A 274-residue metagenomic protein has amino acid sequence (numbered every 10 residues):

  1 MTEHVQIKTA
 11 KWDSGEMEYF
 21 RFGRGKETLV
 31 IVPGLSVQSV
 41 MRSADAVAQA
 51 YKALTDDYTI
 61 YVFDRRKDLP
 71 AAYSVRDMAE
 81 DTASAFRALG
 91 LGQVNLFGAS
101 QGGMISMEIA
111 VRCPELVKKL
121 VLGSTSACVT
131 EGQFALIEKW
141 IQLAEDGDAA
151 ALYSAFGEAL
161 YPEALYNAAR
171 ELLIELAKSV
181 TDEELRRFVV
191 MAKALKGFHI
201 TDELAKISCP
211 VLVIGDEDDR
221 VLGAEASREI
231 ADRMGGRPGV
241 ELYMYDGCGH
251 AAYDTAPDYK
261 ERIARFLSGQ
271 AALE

Functional and structural regions predicted by a protein language model:
T9-L69: Conserved HGGG/HGGXW glycine-rich cap/lid loop of the alpha/beta-hydrolase fold
D77-V94: Conserved acidic catalytic loop of the alpha/beta-hydrolase fold
G98-G102, S106: Gly/Ala-rich beta-loop-alpha elbow adjacent to hydrolase catalytic centers
V111, K118-G147: Flexible "cap/lid" loop of the alpha/beta hydrolase fold
E131-Q133, A151-F198, D202-E203: Conserved alpha/beta-hydrolase catalytic His-Asp/Glu region
I207, V213-G215, D219: Short beta-strand/loop motif that positions the catalytic acidic residue of the alpha/beta-hydrolase fold
E225-A251: Catalytic histidine neighborhood in serine/cysteine hydrolases with alpha/beta-hydrolase-type architecture
C248-K260: Catalytic histidine-centered segment of alpha/beta-hydrolase-like enzymes
